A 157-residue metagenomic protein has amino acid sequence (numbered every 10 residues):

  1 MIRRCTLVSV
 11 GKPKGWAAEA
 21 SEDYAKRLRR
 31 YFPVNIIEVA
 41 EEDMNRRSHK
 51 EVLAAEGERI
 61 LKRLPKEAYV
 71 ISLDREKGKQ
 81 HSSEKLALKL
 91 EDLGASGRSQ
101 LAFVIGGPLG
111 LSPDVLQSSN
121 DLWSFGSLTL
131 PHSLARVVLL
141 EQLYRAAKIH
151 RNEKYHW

Functional and structural regions predicted by a protein language model:
M1-L28: N-terminal beta1-alpha1 ligand-phosphate binding loop
T6, P33-N35, D121: Conserved beta-strand segments of alpha/beta enzyme cores
L7, I71, G106, L139: Conserved RecA-like P-loop NTPase ATPase core
P13, R75-K79, G107-G110: Short glycine-rich anion-binding loops that position phosphate/pyrophosphate groups of nucleotides and phosphorylated
A20-Y24, E84-L88, L116-N120, V137-V138: Short, glycine/charged-enriched secondary-structure capping and boundary segments
P33-V34, A40-L101: S-adenosyl-L-methionine/SAH cofactor-binding core of RNA-modifying enzymes
L88-G126: A mid-sequence interfacial segment
P113-W157: Structured adenosyl-cofactor binding patch, chiefly the S-adenosyl-L-methionine
